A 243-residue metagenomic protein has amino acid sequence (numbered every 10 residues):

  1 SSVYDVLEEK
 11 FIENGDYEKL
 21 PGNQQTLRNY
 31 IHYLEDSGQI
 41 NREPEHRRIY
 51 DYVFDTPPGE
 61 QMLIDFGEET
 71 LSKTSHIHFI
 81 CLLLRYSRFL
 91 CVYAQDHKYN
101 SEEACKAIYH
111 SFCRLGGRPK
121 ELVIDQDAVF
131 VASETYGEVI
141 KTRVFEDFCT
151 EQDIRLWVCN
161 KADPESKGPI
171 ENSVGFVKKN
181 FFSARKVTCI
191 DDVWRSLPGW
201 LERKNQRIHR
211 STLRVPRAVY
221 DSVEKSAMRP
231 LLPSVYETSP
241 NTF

Functional and structural regions predicted by a protein language model:
S2-E18: DNA-recognition alpha helix
Q25, N29-C91, Y99-A107, T150 (+1 more regions): Mobile-element integrase/transposase regions, centering on the N-terminal DNA-binding/Zn-coordinating module
E102-V123: Short, basic/hydrophobic alpha-helical segments
G117-G137: Acidic/histidine-rich, metal-coordinating catalytic segments
I124, T135, L156-K178, V193: RNase H-like two-metal-ion nuclease catalytic core shared by retroviral integrases and related mobile-element nucleases
E138-L156: Two-metal-ion acidic nuclease core segments, chiefly of the RNase H-like superfamily
V174-F243: Active-site-proximal acidic segments at structured loop/helix or strand boundaries that coordinate catalytic metals
